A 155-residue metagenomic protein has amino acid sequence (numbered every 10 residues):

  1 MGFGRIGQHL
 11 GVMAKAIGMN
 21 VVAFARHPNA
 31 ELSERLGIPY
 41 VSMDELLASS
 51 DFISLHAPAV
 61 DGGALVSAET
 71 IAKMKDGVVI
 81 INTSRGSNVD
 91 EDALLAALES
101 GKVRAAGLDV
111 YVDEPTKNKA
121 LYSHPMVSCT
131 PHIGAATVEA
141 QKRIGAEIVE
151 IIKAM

Functional and structural regions predicted by a protein language model:
M1-G4: Glycine-rich Rossmann-fold phosphate-binding loop(s) that bind the pyrophosphate of adenine dinucleotide cofactors
G7-Q8: N-terminal Rossmann-fold NAD(P) dinucleotide-binding loop
G11, K15, L98-E99: Gly/Ala-rich phosphate-binding loop of Rossmann-like dinucleotide-binding domains, activating on the conserved
M19-N20: Residues at the starts of beta-strands that form the adenosine-phosphate
F24: The conserved SAM/SAH-binding core of class I Rossmann-like methyltransferase domains, concentrating on the hydrophobic
H27-K119, A136: Rossmann-like adenosine-cofactor binding region
V112-M155: C-terminal helix-to-coil terminal segments
